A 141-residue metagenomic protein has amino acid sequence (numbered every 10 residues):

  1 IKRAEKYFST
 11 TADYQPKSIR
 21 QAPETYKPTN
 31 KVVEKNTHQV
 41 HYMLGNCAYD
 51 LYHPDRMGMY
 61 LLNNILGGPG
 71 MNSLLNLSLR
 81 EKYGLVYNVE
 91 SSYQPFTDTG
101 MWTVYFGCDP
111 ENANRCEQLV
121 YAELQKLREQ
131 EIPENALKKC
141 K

Functional and structural regions predicted by a protein language model:
I1, T37, D55-M59, N72-S73 (+2 more regions): Alpha-helix initiation and N-capping motif
I1-P16, V32-V33, Y42-M43, Y49-D50 (+2 more regions): Charge-rich, well-structured scaffold segments of protease-associated domains
Q21-E24, K139-K141: A glycine-rich phosphate-binding loop feature that marks nucleotide/adenosyl-phosphate handling sites
E24-K27, N72: Short solvent-exposed loop/turn micro-motifs enriched in small/polar/acidic residues
K27-Q39: Short, low-order "capping/linker" segments at domain edges
T37-Q39, L51, L62: Conserved small-residue-rich
L44, P54-G67, L74-L79: Active/ligand-binding-proximal structured segments within catalytic/core domains that scaffold catalytic residues
S73-L74, N114: Residue-level marker for well-ordered alpha-helical positions
